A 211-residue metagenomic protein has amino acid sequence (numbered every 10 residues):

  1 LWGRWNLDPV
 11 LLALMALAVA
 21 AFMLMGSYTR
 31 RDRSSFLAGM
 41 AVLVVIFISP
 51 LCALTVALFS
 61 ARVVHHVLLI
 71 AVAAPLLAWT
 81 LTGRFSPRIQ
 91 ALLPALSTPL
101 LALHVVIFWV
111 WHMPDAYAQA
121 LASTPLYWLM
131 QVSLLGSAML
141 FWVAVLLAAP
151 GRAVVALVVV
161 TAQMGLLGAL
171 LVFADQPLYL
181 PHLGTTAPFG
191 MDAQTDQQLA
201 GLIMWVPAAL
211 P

Functional and structural regions predicted by a protein language model:
L1-P211: Alpha-helical membrane segments of multi-pass proteins
